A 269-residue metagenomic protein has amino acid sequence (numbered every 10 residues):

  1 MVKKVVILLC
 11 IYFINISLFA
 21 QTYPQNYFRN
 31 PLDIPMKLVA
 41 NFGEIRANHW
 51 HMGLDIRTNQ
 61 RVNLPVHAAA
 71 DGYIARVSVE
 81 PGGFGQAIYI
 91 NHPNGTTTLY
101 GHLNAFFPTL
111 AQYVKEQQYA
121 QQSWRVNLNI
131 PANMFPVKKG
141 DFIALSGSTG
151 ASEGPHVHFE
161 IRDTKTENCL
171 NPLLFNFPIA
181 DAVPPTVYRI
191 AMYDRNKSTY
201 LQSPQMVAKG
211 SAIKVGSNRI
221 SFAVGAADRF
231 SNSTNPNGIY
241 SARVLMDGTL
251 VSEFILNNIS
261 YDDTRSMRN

Functional and structural regions predicted by a protein language model:
M1-N26: Bacterial Sec-dependent N-terminal signal peptides
A20-T97, F106, W124-N133, K138-K139 (+3 more regions): Surface-exposed, glycine-biased beta-strand/turn segments
T98-V114: Beta-strand/loop nucleic-acid-binding surfaces
H102, H156-R162: Histidine-centered divalent metal-coordination motifs
L103-A105, S252-T264: Solvent-exposed serine/threonine-rich low-complexity stretches and specific carbohydrate-binding patches
L110-N129: Intrinsically disordered, low-complexity Ser/Thr- and acidic-rich flexible linkers and loops, especially at boundaries
W124, D262-N269: Aromatic sugar-binding surface patches on proteins that engage polysaccharides or sugar-phosphate polymers
L245-V251: Change "in extracellular beta-sheet-rich domains … of secreted and cell-surface proteins" to "in beta-sheet-rich domains
